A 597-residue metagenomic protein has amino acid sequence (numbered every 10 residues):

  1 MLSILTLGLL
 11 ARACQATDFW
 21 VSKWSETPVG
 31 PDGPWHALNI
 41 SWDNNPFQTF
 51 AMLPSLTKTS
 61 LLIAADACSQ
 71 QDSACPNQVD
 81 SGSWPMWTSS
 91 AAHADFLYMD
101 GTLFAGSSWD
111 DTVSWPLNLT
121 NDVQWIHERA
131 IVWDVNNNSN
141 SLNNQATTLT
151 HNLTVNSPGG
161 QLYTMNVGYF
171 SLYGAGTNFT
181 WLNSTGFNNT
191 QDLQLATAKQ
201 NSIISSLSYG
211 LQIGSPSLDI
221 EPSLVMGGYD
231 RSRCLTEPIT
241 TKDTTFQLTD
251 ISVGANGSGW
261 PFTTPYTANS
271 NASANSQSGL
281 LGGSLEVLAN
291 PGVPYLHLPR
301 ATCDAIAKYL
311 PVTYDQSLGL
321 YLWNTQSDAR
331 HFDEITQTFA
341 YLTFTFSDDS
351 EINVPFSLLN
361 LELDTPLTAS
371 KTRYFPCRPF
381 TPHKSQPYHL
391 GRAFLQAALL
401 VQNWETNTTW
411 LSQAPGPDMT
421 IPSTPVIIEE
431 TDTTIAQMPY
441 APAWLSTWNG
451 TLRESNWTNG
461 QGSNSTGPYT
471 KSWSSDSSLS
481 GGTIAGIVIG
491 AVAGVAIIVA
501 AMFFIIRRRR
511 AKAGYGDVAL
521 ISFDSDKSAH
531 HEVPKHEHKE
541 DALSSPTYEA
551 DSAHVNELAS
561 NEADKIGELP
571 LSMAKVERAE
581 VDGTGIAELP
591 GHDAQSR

Functional and structural regions predicted by a protein language model:
M1-G30, A51-M52, L61-L62, V492 (+1 more regions): Fungal secretory targeting signals
T17-P31, N136-L280: Aspartyl protease catalytic domain
W20-S22, G30-P158: Signature of the N-terminal lobe/flap region of pepsin-like aspartyl proteases
A51-S55, L62-I63, E286-P291, H297 (+3 more regions): Short hydrophobic beta-strand that contains or immediately precedes a catalytic carboxylate
K58-T59, P216-L218, Y229-R231, V293-P294 (+5 more regions): Conserved beta-strand elements of beta-rich interaction domains across eukaryotes, especially beta-propellers
D230-S232, G283-A329: Extracytoplasmic, non-cytosolic globular domains
Q337-G486, G490-A491: Aspartic protease catalytic domain
P439-Q595: C-terminal membrane-anchoring module of eukaryotic surface/secreted proteins
